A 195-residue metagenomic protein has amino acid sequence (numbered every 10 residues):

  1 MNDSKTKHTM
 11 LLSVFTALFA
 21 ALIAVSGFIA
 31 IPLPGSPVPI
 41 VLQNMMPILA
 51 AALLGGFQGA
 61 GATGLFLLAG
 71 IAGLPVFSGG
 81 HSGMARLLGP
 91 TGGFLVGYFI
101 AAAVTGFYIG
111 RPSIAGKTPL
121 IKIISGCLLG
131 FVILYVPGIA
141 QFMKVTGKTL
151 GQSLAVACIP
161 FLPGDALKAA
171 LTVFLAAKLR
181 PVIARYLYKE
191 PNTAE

Functional and structural regions predicted by a protein language model:
M1-A17, Q152, V156-E195: Alpha-helical transmembrane segments and their cytosolic interface
M1-A60: Hydrophobic transmembrane alpha-helices
S13-L18, M45-L49, A60-L65, T91-V96 (+3 more regions): Hydrophobic alpha-helical transmembrane segments
T16, V25, M84-L134: Short helix-perturbing small/polar motifs within transmembrane alpha-helices
I23, G27, A51, G70 (+4 more regions): Structural signal for membrane-spanning alpha-helices in multi-pass inner-membrane proteins, emphasizing helix cores
G27-P39, L67-A101: Interfacial aromatic-anchored transmembrane helix boundaries in multi-pass membrane proteins
P34, G59-F66, L74-F77, A101 (+4 more regions): Alpha-helical transmembrane segments and their lipid-water interface positions in multi-pass membrane proteins
L74-G80, Q141-A155: Interfacial helix-loop-helix junctions of multi-pass membrane proteins
